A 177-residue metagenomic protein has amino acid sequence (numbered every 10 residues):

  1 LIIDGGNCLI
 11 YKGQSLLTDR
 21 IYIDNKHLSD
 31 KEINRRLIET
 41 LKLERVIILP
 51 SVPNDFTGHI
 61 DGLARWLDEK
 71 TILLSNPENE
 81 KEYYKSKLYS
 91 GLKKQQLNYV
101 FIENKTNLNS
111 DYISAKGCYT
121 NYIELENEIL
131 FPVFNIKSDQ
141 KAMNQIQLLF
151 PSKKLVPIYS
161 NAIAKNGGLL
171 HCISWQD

Functional and structural regions predicted by a protein language model:
L1-D177: Histidine/cysteine-enriched polar flanking segments
